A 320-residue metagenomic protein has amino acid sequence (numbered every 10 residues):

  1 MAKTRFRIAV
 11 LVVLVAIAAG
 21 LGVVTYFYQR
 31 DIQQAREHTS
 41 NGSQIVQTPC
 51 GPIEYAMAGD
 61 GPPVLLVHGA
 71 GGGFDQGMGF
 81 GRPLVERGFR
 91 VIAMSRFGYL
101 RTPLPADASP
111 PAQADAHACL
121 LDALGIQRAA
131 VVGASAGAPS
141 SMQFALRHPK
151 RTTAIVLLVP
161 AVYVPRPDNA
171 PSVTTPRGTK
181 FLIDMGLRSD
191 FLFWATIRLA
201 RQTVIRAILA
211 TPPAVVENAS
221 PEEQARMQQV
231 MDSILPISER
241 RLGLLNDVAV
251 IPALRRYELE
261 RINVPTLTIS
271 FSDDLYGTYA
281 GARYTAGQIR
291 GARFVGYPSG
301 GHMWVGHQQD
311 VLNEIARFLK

Functional and structural regions predicted by a protein language model:
T48-A58: A short loop-to-beta-strand scaffold at the N-terminal edge of the catalytic core in hydrolase folds
M57-R101: Conserved HGGG/HGGXW glycine-rich cap/lid loop of the alpha/beta-hydrolase fold
A112-A129: Conserved acidic catalytic loop of the alpha/beta-hydrolase fold
R128-N169: Conserved hydrolase catalytic core segment
T175-I183, L187-Y257: Alpha/beta-hydrolase
I262, T268-S270: Short beta-strand/loop motif that positions the catalytic acidic residue of the alpha/beta-hydrolase fold
L275-G281: Conserved alpha/beta-hydrolase "acid-adjacent" motif
A292-K320: Catalytic active-site module of serine/aspartate enzymes centered on a nucleophile-bearing elbow/loop
